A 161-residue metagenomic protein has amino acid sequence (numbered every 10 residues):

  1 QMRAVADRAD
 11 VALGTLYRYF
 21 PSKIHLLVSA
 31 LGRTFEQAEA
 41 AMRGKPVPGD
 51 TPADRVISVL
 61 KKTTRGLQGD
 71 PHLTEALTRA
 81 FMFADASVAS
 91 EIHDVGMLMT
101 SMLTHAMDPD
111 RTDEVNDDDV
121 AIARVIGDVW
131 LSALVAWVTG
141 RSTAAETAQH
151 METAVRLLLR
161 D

Functional and structural regions predicted by a protein language model:
Q1-H25, S29: Helix-turn-helix
R8, H25-K45, D54-R65, A76 (+5 more regions): Alpha-helical structural segments
F20, R79-A84, T139: Short helix-capping/turn signature of helix-turn-helix
E39, A86-L131, Q149-L157: Amphipathic alpha-helical packing segments from all-alpha helical-bundle domains
D70-E75: Short, structured loop/turn "capping" segments at alpha-beta junctions
D108, T139-R141: Short helix-capping/hinge motifs at transmembrane helix termini and TM-loop junctions
